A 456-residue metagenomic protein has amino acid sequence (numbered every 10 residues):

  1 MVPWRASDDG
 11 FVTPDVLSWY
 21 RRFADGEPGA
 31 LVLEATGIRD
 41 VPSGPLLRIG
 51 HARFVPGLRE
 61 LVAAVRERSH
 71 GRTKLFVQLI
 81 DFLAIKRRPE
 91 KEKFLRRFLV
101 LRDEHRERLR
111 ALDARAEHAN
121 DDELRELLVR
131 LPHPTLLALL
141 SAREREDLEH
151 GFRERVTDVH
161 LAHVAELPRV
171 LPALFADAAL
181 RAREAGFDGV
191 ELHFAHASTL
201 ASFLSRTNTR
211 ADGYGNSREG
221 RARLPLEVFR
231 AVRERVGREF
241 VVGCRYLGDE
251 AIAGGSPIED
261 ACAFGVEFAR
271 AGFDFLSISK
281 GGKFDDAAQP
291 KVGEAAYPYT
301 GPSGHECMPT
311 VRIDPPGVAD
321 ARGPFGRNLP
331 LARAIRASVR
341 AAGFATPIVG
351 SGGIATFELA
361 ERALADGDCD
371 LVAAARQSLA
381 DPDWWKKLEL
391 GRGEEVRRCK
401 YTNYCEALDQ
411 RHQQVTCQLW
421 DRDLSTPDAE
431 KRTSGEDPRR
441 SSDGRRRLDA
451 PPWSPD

Functional and structural regions predicted by a protein language model:
M1-D456: Flavin-dependent oxidoreductase catalytic cores
